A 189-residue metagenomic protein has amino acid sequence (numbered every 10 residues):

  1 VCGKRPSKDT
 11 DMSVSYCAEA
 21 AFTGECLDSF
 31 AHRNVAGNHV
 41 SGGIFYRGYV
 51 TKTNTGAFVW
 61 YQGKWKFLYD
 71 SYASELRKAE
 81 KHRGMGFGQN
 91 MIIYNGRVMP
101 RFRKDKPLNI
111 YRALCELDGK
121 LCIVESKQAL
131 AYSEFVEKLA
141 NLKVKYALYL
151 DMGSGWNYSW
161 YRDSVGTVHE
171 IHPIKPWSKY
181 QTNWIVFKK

Functional and structural regions predicted by a protein language model:
V1-K189: Gly/Ser/Thr/Pro-rich low-complexity, intrinsically disordered segments
